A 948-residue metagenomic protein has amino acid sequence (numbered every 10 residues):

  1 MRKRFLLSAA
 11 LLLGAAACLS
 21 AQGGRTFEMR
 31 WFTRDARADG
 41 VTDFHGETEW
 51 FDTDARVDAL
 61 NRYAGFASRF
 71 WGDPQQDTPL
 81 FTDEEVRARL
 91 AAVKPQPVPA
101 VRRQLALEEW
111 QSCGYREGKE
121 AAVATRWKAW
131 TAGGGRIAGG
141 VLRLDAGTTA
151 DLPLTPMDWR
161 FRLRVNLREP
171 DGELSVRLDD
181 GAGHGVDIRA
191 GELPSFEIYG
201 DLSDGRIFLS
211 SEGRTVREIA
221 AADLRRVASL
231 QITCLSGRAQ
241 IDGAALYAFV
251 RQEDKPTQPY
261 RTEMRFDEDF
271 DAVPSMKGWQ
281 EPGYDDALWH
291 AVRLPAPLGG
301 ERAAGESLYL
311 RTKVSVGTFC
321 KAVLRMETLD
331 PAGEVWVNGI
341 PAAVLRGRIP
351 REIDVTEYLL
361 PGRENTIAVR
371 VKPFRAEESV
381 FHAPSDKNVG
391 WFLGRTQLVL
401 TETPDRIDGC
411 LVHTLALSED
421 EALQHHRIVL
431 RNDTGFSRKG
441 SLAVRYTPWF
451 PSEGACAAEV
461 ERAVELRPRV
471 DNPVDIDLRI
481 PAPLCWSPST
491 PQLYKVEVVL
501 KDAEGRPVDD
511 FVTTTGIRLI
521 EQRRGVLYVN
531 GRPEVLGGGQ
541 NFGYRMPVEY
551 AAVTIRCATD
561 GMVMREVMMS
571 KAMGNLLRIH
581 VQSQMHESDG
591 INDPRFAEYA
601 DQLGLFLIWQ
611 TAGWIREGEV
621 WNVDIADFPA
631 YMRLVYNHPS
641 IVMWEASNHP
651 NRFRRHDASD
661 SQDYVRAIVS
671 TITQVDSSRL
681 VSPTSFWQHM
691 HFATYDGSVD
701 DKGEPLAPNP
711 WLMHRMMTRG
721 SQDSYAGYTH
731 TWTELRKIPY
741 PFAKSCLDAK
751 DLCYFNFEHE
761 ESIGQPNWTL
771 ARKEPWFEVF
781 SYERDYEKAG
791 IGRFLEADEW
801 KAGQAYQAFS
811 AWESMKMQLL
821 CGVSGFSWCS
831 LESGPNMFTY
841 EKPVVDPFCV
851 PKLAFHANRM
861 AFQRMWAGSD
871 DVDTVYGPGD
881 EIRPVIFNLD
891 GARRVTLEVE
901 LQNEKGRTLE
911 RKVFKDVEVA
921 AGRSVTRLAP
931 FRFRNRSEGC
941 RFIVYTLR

Functional and structural regions predicted by a protein language model:
F27, T33-L90, W279, N388-W391 (+5 more regions): Substrate-binding clefts and catalytic carboxylate motifs of secreted carbohydrate-active enzymes
D39, E497-S570: N-terminal carbohydrate-binding accessory modules
F44, W50, A59, Y63 (+10 more regions): An acidic-aromatic loop/edge-strand motif
R126-G147: Short carbohydrate-recognition loop motifs
R162-V216: Extracellular ligand-binding interfaces
F266, G305-R406, D433, L603-I608: Accessory beta-strand-rich segments of carbohydrate-active enzymes
A322, L423-E465, V474, D880-E918 (+2 more regions): Beta-strand-rich binding/interaction modules
G561-M568, L576-E832, F838-V844: Substrate-binding/catalytic cleft of secreted carbohydrate-active enzymes, primarily glycoside hydrolases
